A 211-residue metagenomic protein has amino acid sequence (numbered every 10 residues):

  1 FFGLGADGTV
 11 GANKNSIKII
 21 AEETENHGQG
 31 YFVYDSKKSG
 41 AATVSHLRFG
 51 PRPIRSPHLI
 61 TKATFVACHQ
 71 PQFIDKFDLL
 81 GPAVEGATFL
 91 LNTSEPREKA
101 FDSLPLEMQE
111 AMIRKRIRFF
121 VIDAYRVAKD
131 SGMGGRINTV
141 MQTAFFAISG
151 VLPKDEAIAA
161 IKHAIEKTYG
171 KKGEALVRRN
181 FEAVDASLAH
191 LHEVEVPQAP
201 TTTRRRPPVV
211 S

Functional and structural regions predicted by a protein language model:
F2-S211: Active-site cofactor/cluster-binding pocket
